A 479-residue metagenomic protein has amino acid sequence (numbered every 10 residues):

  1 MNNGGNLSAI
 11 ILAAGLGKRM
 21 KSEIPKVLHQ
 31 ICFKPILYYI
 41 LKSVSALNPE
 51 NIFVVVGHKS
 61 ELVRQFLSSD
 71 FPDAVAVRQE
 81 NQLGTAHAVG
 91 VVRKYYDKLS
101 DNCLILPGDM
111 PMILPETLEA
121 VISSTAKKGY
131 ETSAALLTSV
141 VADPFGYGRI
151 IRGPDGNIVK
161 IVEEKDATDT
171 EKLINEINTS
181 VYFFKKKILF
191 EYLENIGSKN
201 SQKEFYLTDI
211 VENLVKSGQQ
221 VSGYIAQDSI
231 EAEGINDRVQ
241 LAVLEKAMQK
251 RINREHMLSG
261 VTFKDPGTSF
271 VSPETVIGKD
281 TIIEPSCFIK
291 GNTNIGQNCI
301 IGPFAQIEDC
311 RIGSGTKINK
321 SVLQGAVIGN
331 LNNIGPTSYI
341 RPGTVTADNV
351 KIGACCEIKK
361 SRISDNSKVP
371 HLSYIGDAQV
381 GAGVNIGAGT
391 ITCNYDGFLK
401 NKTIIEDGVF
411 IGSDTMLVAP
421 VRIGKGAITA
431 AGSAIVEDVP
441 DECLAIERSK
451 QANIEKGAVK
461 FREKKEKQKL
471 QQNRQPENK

Functional and structural regions predicted by a protein language model:
M1-S22: N-terminal nucleotide-binding beta1-loop-alpha1 segment
M1-S8, P35-G108, M112-S123, K464-E466: Conserved N-terminal catalytic core of the sugar/cofactor nucleotidyltransferase
N2-G5, N175-G278: Conserved alpha/beta core of the MobA/IspD/sugar-nucleotide pyrophosphorylase nucleotidyltransferase superfamily
I11, L37, I52, V92 (+5 more regions): Residue-level signal for inorganic ion chemistry
E23-Y39: Short catalytic helix/loop segments, enriched in acidic residues and glycine and frequently bearing histidine
P49, S100, G129-A134, Q219: Short, high-confidence coil segments that cap the C-terminus of an alpha-helix and link into the following beta-strand
E61, I113-S201, T208: Conserved core of the sugar-phosphate nucleotidyltransferase
T262-E447, Q451-A452: Structural signal for interior beta-strand "rungs" in well-ordered beta-sheet cores of soluble enzyme domains
